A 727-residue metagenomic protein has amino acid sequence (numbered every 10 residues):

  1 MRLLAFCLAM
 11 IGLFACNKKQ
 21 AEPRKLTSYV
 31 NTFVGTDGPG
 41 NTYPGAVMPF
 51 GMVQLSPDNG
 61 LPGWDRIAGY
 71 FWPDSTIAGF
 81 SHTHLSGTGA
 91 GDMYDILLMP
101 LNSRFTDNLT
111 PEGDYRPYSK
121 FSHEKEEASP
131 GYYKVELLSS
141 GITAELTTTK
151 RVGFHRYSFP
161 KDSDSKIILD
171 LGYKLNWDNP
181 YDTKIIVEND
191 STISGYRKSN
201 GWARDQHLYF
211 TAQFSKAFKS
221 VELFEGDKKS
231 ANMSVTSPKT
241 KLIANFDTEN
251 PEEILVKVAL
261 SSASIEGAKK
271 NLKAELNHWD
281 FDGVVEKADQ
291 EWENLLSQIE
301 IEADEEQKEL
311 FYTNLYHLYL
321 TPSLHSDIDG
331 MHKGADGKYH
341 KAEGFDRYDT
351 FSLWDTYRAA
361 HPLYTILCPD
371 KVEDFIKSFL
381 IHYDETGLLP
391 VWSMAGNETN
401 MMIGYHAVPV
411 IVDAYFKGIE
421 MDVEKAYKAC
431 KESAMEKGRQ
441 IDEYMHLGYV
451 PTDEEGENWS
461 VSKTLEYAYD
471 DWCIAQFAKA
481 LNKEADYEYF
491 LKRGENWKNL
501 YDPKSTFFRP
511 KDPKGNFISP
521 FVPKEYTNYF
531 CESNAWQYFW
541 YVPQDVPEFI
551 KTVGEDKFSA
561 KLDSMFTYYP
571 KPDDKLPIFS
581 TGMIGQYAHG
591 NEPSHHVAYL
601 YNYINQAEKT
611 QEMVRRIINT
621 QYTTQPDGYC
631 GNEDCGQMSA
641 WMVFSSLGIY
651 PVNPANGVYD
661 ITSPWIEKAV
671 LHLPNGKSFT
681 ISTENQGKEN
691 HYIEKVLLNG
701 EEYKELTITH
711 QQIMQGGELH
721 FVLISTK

Functional and structural regions predicted by a protein language model:
M1-C7: Sec-dependent signal peptide recognition, specifically the positively charged N-region followed immediately by
F14-A15: C-terminal motif of bacterial Sec signal peptides marking the signal peptidase cleavage site
Q20-P409, Y415-L465, C473-N499, S505-R509 (+7 more regions): Accessory carbohydrate-recognition regions in carbohydrate-active enzymes
D470: ATP-dependent phospho-/nucleotidyl transfer catalytic cores
F679-N685: Beta-strand-rich recognition domains
